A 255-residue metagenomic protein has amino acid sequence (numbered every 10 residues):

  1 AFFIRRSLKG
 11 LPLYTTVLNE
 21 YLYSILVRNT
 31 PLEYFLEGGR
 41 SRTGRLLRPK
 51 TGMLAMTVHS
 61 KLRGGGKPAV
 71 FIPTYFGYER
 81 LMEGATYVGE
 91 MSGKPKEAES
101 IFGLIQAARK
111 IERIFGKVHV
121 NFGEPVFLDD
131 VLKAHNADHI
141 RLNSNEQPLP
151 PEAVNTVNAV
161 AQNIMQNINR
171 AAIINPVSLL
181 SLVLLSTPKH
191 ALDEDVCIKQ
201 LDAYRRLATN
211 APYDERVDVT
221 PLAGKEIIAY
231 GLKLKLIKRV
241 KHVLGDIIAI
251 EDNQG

Functional and structural regions predicted by a protein language model:
A1-G255: Membrane-interfacial terminal anchoring regions of lipid-handling membrane enzymes
